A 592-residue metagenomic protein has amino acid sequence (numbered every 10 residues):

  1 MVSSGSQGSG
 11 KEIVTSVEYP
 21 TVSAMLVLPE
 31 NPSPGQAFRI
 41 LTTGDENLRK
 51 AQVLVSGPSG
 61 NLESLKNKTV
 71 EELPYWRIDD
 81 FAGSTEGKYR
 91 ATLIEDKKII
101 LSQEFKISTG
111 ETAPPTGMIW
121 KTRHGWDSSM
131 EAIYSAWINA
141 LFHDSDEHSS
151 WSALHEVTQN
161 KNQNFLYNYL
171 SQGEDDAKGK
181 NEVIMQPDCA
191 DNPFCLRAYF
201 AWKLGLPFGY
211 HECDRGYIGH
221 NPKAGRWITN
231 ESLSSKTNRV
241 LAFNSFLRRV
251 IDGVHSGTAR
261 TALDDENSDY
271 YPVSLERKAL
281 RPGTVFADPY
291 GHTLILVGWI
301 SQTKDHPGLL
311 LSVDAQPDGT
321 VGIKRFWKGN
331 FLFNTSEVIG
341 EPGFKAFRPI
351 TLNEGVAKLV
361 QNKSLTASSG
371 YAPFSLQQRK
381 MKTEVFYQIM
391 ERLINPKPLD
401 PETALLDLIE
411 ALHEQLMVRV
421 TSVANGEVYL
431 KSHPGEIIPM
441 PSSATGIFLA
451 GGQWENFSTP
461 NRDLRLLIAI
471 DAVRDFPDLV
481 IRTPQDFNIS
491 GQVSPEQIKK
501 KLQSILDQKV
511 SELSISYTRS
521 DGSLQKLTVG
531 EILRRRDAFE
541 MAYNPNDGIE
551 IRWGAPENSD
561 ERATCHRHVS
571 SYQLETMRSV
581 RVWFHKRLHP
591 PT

Functional and structural regions predicted by a protein language model:
G10-F38, D45: Short, compositionally biased P/S/T/A/G/V-rich stretches that sit at domain boundaries
G44-K50: Short proline/glycine-enriched turn/loop motifs at strand-loop junctions of beta-rich domains
V53-L54, E86-K97: Short, aromatic- and glycine-rich surface loops/edge beta-strands on solvent-exposed regions
S64-K66, I99-G110: Edge beta-strands of extracellular beta-sandwich domains
V70-I78: Aromatic sugar-binding surface patches on proteins that engage polysaccharides or sugar-phosphate polymers
S108-N244, P484-T592: Active-site-adjacent structural elements in enzyme catalytic domains
I218-P282: Conserved active-site-adjacent core of cysteine acyl-enzyme catalytic domains
G319-I489: Low-complexity, Gly/Ser/Thr/Pro-rich intrinsically disordered linker/tail segments
